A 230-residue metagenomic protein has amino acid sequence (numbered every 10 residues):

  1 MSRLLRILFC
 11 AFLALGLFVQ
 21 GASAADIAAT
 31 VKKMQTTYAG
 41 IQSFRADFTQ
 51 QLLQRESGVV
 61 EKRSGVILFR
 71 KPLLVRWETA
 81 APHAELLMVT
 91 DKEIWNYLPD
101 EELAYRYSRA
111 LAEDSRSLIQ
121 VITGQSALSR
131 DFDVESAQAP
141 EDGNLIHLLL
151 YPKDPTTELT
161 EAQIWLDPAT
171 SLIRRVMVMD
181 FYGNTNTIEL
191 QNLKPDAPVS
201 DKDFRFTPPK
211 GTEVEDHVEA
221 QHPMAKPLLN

Functional and structural regions predicted by a protein language model:
M1-F9: Bacterial N-terminal signal peptides that target proteins for export
L8-F18: Bacterial N-terminal signal peptides
F18-A24: Sec/Tat signal peptide C-region and signal peptidase I cleavage site
A25-Q54, G58-V60, M88, E93-T160 (+2 more regions): Flexible, processing/modification-adjacent segments and terminal tails in exported/periplasmic/extracellular proteins
V59-G65, N184: Amphipathic hydrophobic-ligand
G65-R76, A80-P82, K92: N-terminal beta-strand/beta-hairpin edge segment
L73-L74, E93-I94, T170-R175: Structural motif
A127-G211, E215-D216: Gly/Pro-enriched, hydrophobic low-complexity segments that function as extracytoplasmic propeptides/linkers
